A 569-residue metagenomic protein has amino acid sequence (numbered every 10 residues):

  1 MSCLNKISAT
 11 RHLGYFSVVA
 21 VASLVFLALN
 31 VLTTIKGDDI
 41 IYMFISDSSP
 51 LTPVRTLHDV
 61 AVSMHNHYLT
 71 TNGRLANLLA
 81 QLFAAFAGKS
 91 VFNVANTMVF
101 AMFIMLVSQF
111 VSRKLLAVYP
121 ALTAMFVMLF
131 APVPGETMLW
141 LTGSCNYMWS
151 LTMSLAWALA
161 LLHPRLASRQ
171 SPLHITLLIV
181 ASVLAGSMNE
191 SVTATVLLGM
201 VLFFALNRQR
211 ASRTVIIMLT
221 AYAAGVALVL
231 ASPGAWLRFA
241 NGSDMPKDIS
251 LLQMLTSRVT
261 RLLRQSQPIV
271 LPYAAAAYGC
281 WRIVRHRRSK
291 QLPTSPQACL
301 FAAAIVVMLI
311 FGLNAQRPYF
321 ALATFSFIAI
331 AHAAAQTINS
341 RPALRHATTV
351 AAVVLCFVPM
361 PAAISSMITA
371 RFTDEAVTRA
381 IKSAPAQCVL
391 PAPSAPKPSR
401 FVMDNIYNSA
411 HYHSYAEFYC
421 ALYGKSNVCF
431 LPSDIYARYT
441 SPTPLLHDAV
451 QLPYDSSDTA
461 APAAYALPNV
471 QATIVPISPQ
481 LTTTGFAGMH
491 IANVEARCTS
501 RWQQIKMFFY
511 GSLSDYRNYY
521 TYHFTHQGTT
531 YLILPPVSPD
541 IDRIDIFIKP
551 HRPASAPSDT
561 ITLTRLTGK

Functional and structural regions predicted by a protein language model:
N5-T71, Q81, A85-M102, V111-L116 (+1 more regions): Intrinsically disordered, polar/acidic, low-complexity terminal segments
H12-Y15, K114-T123, S171-H174, A211-M218 (+2 more regions): Membrane-interfacial loop-to-transmembrane alpha-helix junctions, especially the N-terminal start
A28-S90, V94, L141, S182-A302 (+1 more regions): Transmembrane catalytic cores of multi-pass membrane glycosyltransferases and polysaccharide-assembly enzymes
R74, Y119-P120, A124-L162, N189 (+2 more regions): Membrane-interface micro-motifs in multi-pass membrane enzymes
F92-S108, V127, L151-S154, F327: Transmembrane alpha-helical segments of multi-pass membrane glycosylation machinery that act on lipid-linked glycans
M105-Q109, A156-H163, G199-N207, A275-I283 (+1 more regions): Transmembrane alpha-helices and membrane-interface helical segments of multi-pass integral membrane enzymes
S154-H174, R210: Membrane-interface transmembrane helices that cradle and orient dolichyl/undecaprenyl
H174-I175, Q336-M360: Signature aromatic-anchored transmembrane alpha helix within multi-pass, membrane-resident enzymes that catalyze glycan
